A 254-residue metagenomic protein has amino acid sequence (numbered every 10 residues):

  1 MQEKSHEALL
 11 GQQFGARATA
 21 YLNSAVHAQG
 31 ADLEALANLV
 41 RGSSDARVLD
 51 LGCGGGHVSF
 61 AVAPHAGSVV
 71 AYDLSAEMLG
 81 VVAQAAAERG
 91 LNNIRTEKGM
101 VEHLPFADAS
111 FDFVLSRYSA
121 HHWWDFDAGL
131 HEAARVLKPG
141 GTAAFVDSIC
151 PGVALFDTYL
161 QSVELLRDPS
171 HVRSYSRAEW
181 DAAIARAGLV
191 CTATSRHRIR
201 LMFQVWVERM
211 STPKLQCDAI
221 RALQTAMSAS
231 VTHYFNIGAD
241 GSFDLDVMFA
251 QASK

Functional and structural regions predicted by a protein language model:
M1-S43, H57-A61, M78-V81, V205-V207: Conserved class I S-adenosyl-L-methionine
L49, G55-H103: Class I SAM-dependent methyltransferase SAM/SAH-binding core
G55, C191-K254: Conserved Class I S-adenosyl-L-methionine
E102-F113: A short acidic, Gly/Pro-enriched loop at the edge of an enzyme's catalytic core that lines a small-molecule cofactor
F113-D125: A short SAM/SAH-binding and catalytic strip from SAM-dependent methyltransferases
D127-P139: A short glycine-rich, Lys/Arg-flanked "PGG" loop and its adjoining helix->strand segment in the class I
A144-L166: Conserved class I S-adenosyl-L-methionine
R173-A187: Short alpha-helix
